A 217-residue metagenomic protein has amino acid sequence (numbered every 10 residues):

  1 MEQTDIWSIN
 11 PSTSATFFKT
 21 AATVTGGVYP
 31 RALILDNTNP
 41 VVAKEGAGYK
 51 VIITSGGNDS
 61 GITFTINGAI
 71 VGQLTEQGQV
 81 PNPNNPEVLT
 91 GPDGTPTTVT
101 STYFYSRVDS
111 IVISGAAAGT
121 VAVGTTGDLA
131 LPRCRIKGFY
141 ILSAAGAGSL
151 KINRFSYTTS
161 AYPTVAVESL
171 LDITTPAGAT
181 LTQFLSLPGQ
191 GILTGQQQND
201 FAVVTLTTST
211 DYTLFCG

Functional and structural regions predicted by a protein language model:
M1-G217: Surface-exposed, low-hydrophobicity beta-strand/loop segments enriched in small/polar/acidic residues
